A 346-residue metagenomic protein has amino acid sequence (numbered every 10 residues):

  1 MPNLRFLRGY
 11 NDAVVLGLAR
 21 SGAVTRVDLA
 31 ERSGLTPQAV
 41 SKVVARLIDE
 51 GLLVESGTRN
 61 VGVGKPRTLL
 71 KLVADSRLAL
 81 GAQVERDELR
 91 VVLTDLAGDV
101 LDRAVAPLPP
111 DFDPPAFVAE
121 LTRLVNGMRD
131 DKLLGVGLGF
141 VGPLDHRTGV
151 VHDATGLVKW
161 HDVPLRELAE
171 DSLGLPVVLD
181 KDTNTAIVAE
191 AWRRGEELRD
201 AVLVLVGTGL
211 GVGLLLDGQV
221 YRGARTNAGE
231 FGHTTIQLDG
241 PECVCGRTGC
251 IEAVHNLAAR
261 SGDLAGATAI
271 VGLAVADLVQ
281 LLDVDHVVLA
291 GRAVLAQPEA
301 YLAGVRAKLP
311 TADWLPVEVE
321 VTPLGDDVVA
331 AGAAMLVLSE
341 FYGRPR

Functional and structural regions predicted by a protein language model:
M1-T58, G62-R67, K71-G127, D131-K132 (+2 more regions): ATP-binding/phosphotransfer module of carbohydrate and carboxylate kinases, centering on a glycine-rich
A79-Q83, L133-G137, A201-L205, G211-G213 (+1 more regions): Short glycine-aspartate micro-motif
G81, L89-L93, V188, G211-L215 (+1 more regions): Short beta-strand scaffold segments in enzyme catalytic cores
D87-E88, G207-G209, G229: Short, small/polar residue-rich loop motifs at catalytic or cofactor-binding pockets
V100-D200, P298-T311: Glycine-rich phosphate-binding loop and adjoining helix at the ATP-binding site of ATP-dependent phosphoryl-transfer
D182, G207, A333: Active-site glycine-centered loops adjacent to acidic/histidine catalytic or metal-binding residues that shape
N227-I236: Short, intrinsically disordered, charge-biased short linear motifs at domain edges
